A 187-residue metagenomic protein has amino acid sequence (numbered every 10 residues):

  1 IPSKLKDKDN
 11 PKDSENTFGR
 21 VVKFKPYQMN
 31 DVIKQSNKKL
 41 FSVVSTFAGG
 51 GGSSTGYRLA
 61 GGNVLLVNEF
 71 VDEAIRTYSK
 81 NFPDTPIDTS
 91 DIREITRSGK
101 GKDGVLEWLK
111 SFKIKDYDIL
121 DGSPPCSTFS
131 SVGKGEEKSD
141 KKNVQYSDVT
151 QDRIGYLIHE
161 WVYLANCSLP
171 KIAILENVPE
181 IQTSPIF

Functional and structural regions predicted by a protein language model:
I1-F187: Conserved active-site and SAM-binding loop architecture of S-adenosyl-L-methionine-dependent nucleic-acid
